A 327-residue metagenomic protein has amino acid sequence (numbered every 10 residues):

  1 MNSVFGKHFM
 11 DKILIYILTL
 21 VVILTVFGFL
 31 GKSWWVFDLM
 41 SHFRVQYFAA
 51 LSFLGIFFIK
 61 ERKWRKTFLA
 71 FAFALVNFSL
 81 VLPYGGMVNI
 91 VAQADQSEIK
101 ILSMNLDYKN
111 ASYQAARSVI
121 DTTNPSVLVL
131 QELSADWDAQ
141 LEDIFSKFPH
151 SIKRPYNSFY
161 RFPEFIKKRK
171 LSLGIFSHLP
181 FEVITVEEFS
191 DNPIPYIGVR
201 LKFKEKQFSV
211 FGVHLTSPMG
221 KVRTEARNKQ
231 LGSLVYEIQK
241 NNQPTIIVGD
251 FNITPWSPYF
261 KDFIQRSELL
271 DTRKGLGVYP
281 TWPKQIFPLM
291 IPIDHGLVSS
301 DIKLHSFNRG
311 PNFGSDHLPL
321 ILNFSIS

Functional and structural regions predicted by a protein language model:
M1-K7: Short, Lys/Arg-rich, polar N-terminal cytosolic tail immediately upstream of the first transmembrane signal-anchor
F9-I17, K66-L69: Membrane-interfacial loop-to-transmembrane alpha-helix junctions, especially the N-terminal start
K12-F57: Membrane-embedded alpha-helical segments of integral membrane proteins
F37-D38, W64-A70: Short, aromatic-rich membrane-interface segments at the entry and exit of alpha-helical transmembrane domains
G55-R65: Juxtamembrane helix-break-helix junctions at the cytosolic face of small multi-pass alpha-helical membrane proteins
K60, F68-T122: N-terminal signal-anchor transmembrane helix
I101, D107-D121, L130-S327: Soluble catalytic domains of enzymes that build or remodel membrane lipids, polysaccharides, and related
S126: Short acidic/polar active-site loop segments enriched in Thr and Asp
